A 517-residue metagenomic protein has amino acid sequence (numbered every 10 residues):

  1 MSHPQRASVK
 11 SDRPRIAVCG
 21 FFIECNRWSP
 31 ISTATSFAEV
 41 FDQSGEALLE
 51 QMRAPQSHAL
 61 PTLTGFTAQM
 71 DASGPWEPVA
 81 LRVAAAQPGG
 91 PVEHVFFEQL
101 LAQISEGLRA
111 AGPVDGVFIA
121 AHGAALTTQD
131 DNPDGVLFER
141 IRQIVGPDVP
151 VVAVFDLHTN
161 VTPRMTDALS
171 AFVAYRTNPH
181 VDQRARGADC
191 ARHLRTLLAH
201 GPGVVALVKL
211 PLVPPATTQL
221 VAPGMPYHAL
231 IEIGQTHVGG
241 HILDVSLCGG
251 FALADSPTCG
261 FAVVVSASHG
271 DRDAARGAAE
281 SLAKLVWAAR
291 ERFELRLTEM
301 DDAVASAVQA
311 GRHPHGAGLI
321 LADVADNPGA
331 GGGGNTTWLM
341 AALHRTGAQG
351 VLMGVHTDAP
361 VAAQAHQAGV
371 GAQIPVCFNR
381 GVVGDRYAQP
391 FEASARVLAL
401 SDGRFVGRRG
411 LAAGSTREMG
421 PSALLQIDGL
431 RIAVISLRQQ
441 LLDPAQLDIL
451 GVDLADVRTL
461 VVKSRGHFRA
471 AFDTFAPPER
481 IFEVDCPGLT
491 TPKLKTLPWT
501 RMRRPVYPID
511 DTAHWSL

Functional and structural regions predicted by a protein language model:
H3-A72: N-terminal amphipathic/basic leader segments beginning at the initiator methionine
H3-R13, D71-P75, A80, E106-D115 (+1 more regions): Glycine-rich phosphate/diphosphate-binding loops that line cofactor/substrate pockets in enzymes
V9, P14, T218-D428, A433-L437: Hard-cation-handling environments
D12-E24, W28-P30, A38-D42, V92-L101 (+4 more regions): Active-site histidine-anchored catalytic micro-motif
T64-L108: Low-complexity, highly charged intrinsically disordered N-terminal segments that act as targeting/localization
D71-P75, R109, P113, Q143-G146 (+10 more regions): Generic secondary-structure signature for well-ordered alpha-helical cores
G187, A191, R195-Q235: Conserved anion/nucleotide-ligand pocket segment
W287, V406-L517: Extended hydrophobic packing segments that form well-structured cores
